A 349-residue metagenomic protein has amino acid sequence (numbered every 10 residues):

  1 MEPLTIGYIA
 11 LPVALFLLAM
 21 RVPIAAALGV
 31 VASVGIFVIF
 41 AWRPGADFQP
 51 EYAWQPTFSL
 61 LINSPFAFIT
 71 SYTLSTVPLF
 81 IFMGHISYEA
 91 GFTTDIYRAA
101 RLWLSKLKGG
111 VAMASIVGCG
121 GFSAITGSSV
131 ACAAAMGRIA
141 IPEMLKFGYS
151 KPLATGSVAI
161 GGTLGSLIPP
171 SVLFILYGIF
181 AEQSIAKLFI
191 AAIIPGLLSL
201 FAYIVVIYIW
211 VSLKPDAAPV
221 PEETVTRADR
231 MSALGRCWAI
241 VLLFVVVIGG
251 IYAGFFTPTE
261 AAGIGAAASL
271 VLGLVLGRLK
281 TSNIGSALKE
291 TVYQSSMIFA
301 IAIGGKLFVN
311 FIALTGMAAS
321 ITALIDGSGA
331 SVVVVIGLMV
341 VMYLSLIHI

Functional and structural regions predicted by a protein language model:
M1-I349: Alpha-helical transmembrane segments of multi-pass membrane transport proteins
